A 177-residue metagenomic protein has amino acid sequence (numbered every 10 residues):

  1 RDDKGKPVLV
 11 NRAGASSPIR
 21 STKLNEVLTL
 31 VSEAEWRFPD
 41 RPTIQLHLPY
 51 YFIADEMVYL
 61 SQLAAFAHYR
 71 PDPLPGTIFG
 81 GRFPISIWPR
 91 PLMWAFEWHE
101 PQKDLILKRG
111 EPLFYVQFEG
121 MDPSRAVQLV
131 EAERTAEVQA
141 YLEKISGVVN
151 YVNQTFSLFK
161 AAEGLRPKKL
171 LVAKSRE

Functional and structural regions predicted by a protein language model:
R1-E177: DUTPase catalytic domain/fold
